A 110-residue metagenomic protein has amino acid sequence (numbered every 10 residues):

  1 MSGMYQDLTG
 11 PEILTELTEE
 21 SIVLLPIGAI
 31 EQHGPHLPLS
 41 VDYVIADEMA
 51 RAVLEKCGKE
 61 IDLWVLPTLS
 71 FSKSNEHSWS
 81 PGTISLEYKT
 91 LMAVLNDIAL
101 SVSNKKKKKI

Functional and structural regions predicted by a protein language model:
S2-K107: N-terminal catalytic or cofactor-binding beta/alpha core of small enzyme domains
I110: Acidic/His-rich segments in extracytoplasmic proteins that coordinate ligands and/or metal ions
